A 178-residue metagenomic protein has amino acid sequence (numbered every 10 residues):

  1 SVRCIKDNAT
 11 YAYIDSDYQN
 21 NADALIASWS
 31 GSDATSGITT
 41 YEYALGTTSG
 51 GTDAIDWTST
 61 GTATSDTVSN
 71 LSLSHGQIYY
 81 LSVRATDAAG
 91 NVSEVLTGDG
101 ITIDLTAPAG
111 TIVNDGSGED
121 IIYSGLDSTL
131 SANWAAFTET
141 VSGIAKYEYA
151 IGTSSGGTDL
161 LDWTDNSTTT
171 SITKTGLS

Functional and structural regions predicted by a protein language model:
S1-D7: C-terminal, surface-exposed recognition/capping segments
N8-A12, D17, D33, G46 (+5 more regions): Flexible, low-complexity linkers/stalks enriched in Thr/Pro that connect modular domains
D17, E42-S74, E148-S178: Recognizes extended acidic, P/S/T-rich segments that occur within or adjacent to Ig-like beta-sandwich modules
D23-A27, S128-A132: Structural beta-strand segments of beta-rich domains
S28-T35, N133-V141: Acidic, Ser/Thr
G37-Y41, G143-Y147: Solvent-exposed loop segments of extracellular immunoglobulin-like
G76-I78: Extracellular Ig-like/FN3 beta-sandwich strand-entry sites
